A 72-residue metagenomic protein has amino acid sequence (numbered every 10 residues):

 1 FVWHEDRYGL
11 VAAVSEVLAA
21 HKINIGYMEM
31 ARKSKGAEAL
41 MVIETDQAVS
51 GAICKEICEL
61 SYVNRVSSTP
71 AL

Functional and structural regions predicted by a protein language model:
F1-L72: A conserved regulatory-domain signal marking ACT and ACT-like small-molecule sensing domains and adjacent regulatory
